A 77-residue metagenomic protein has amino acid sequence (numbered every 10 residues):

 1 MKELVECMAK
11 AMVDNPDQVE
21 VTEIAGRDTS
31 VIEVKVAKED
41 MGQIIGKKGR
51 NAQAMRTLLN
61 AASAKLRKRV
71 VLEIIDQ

Functional and structural regions predicted by a protein language model:
M1-Q43, N51-Q77: RNA-contacting regions in translation and RNA-metabolism proteins, encompassing KH/S1 modules where present
